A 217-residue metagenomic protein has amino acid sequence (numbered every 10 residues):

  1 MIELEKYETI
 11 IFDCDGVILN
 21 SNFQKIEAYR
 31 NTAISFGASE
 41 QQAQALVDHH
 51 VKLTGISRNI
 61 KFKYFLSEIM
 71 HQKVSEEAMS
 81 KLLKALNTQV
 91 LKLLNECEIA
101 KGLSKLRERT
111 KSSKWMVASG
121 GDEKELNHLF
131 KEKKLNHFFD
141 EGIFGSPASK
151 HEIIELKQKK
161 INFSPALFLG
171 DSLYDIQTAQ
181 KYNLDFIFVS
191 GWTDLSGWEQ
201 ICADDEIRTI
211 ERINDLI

Functional and structural regions predicted by a protein language model:
M1-V47: Active-site neighborhood of HAD-like aspartate-dependent phosphohydrolases
K6, T88-V117, E123, N127 (+1 more regions): Short, acidic loop-to-helix structural element flanking the phosphoryl-transfer center in phosphate-processing enzymes
T32-A33, G37, S57-V74: Helix-loop "lid/cap" segments that line or gate small-molecule binding pockets
H50, M79-S80, N136-K150: A short, structured active-site edge motif that brings together acidic residues
Y64-K105: Metal-dependent phosphoesterase signature
G142-G145, D204-D215: Short acidic-hydrophobic, aromatic-tinged amphipathic segments that line or gate anion-handling sites
K150-I176: Conserved Lys-Pro-Asp/Glu-containing loop-to-beta segment of HAD-superfamily phosphomonoesterases, centered on
F168-R208: Acidic, Mg2+-coordinating phosphoryl-transfer loop and its flanking beta/alpha structural elements, shared across
